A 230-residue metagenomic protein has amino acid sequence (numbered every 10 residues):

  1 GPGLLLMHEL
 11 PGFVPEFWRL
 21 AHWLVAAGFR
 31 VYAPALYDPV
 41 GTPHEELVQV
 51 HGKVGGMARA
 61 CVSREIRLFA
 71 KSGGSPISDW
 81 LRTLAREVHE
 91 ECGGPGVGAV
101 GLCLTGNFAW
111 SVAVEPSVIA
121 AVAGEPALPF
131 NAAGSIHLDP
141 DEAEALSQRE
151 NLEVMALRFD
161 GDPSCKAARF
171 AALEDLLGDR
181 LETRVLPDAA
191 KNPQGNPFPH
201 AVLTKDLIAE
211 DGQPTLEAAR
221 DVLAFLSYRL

Functional and structural regions predicted by a protein language model:
G1-L230: N-terminal cap/leader regions of alpha/beta-hydrolase-fold enzymes, predominantly small-molecule hydrolases
